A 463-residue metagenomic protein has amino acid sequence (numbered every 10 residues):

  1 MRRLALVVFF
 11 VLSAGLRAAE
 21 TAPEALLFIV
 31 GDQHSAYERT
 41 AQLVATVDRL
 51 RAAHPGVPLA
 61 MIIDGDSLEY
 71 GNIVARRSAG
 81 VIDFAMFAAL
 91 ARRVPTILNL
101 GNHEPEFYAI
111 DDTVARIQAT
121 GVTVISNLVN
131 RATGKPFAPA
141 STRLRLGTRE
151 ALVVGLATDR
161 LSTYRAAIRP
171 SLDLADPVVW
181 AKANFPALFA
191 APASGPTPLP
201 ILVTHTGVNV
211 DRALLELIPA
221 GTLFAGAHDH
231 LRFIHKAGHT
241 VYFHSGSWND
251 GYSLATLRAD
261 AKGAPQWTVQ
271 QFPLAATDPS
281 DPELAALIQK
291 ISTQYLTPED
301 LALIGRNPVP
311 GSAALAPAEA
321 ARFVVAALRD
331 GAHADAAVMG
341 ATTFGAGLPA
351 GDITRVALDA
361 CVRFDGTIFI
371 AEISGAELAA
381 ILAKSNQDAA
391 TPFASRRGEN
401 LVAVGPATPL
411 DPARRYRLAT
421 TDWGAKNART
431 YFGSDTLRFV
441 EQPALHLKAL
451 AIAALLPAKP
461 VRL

Functional and structural regions predicted by a protein language model:
L4-A5, A19, R417-A419: Small/flexible residues
A5-S13: Bacterial N-terminal signal peptides
A19-A286, L315-A327, G331, I368 (+3 more regions): Acidic, metal/ion-coordinating pockets
P23-L26, V30, S35, A91 (+2 more regions): Catalytic centers of hydrolytic enzymes
